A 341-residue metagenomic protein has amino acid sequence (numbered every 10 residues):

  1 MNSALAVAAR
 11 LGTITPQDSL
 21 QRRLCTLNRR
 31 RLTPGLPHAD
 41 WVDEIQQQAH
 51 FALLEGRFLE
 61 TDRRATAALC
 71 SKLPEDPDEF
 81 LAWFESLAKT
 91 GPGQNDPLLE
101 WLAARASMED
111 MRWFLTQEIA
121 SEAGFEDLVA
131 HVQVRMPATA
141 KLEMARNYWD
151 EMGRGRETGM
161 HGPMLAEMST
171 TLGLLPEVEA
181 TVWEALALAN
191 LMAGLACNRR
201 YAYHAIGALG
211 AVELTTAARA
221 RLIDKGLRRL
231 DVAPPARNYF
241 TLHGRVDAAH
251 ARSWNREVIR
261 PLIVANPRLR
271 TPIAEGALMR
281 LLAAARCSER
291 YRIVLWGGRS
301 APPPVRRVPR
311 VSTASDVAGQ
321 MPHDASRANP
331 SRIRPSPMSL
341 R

Functional and structural regions predicted by a protein language model:
M1-A314: Non-heme di-metal
P335-S339: Short, intrinsically disordered C-terminal tails of secreted or membrane-associated proteins
